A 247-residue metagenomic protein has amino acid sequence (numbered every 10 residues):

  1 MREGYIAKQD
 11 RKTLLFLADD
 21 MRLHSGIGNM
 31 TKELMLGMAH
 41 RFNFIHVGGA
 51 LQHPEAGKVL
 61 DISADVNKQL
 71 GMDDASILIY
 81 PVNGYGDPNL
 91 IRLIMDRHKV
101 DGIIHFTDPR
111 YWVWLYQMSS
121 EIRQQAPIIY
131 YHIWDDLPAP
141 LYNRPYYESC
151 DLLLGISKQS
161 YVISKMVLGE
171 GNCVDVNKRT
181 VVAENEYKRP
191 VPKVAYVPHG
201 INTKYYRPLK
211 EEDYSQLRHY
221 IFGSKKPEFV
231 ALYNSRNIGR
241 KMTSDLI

Functional and structural regions predicted by a protein language model:
M1-A64, H98: N-terminal subdomain of nucleotide-sugar transferases
L15-F16, G223-K241: Conserved donor-binding/catalytic core segment of Leloir-type glycosyltransferases
F16, D61-Y161: Extended catalytic core of nucleotide-activated donor transferases of GT-like folds
L17-D19, Y131, I156, V197-G200 (+1 more regions): Short hydrophobic "strand-cap" motifs at the C-terminus of beta-strands
G28-E33, I238-I247: A conserved mid-protein helix/loop that constitutes part of the nucleotide-sugar donor-binding site
V47, Y80-V82, V197: Hydrophobic residues at beta-strand termini and immediately following loops that shape nucleotide-binding pockets
A50, Q159, G200: Carbohydrate-associated surface elements
V176-E184, Y206-S224, V230: A short helix/loop element that forms part of the nucleotide-sugar donor recognition site in Leloir-type
